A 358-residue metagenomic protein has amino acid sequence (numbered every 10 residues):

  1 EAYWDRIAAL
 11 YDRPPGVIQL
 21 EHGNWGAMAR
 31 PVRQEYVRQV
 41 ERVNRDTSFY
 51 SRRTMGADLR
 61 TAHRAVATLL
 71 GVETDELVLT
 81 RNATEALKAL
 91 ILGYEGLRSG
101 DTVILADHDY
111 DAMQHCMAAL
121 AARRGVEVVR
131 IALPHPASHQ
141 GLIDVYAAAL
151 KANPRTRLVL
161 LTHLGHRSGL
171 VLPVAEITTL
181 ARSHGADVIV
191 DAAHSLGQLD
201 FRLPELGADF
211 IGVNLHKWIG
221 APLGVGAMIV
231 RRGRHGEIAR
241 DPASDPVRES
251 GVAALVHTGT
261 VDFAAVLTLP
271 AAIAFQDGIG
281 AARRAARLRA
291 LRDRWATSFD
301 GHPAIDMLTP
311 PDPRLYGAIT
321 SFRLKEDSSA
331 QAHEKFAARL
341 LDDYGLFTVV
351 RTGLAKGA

Functional and structural regions predicted by a protein language model:
E1-A358: Pyridoxal 5′-phosphate
